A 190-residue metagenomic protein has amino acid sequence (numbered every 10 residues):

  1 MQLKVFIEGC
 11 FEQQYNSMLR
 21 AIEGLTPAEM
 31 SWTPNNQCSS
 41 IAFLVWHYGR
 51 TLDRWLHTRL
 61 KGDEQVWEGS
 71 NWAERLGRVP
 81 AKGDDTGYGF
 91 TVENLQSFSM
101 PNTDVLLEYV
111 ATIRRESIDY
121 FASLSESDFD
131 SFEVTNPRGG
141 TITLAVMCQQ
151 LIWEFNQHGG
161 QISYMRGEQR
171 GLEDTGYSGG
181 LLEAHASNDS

Functional and structural regions predicted by a protein language model:
M1-E8, L95-S99: Short, charged, low-complexity loops and linkers
K4-E12, N16-L19, E29-G89, R115 (+1 more regions): Short, contiguous alpha-helical
F90-M100, G140: Short glycine/proline-rich turn/loop motifs
E93-Q96, D128-F132: Flexible secondary-structure boundary motifs
Q96-V110: A short, structured beta-strand-centered segment in the mid-to-C-terminal lobe of catalytic cores from group-transfer
E116-S127: Glycine-rich, acidic and aromatic/proline-enriched surface loops and short helix-turn segments that act as binding
